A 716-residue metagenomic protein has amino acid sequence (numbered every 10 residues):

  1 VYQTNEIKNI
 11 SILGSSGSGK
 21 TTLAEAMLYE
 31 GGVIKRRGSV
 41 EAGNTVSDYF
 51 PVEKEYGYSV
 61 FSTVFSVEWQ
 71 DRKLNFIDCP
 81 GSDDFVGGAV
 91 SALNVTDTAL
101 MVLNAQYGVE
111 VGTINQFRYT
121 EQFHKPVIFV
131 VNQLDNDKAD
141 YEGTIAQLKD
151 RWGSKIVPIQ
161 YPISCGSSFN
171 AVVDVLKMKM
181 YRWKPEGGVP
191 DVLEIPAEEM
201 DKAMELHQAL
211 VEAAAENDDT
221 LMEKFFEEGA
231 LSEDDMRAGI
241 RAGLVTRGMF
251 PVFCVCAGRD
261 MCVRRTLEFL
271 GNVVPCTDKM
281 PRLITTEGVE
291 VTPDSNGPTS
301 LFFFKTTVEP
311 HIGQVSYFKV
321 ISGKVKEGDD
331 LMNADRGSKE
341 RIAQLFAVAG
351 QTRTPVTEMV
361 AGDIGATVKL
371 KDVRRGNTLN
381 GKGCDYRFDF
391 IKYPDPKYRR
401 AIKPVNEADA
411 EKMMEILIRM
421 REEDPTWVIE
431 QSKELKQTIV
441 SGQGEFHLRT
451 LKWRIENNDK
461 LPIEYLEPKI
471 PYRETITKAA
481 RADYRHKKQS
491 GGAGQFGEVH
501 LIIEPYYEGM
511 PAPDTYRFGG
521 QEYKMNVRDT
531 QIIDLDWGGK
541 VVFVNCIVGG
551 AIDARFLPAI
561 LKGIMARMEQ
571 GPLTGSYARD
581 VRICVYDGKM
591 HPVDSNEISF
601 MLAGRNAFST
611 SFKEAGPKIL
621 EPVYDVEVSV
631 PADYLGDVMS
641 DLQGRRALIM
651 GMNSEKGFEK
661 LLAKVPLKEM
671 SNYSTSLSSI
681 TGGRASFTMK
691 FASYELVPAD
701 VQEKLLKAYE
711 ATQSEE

Functional and structural regions predicted by a protein language model:
V1-L103, Y107-V109, P158, K202 (+1 more regions): P-loop NTPase switch module centered on the Walker A-proximal segment
V1-S18, A105-P310, G365: P-loop NTPase catalytic nucleotide-binding module
Y2-N5, G43, D234-P251, P355-D363 (+1 more regions): Short, hydrophobic/aliphatic alpha-helical segments
T4-I7, T21, G43-N44, G57-S62 (+26 more regions): Amphipathic alpha-helical transducer elements in NTP-driven molecular machines
F50-E55, L74-F85, M101-G108, Q133-N136 (+5 more regions): Flexible beta-alpha connector loops of hexameric P-loop NTPases
Q70-L74, N94-L100, A214-K224, K392-P404 (+1 more regions): Gly-rich Lys/Arg/Thr-decorated short loops/hinges at beta-loop-alpha junctions or inter-strand turns that position
D71-K73, T96-A99, H124-V130, T246-P251 (+3 more regions): Short, surface-exposed connector motifs at secondary-structure boundaries
Q147, I156-P158, P162, G166 (+3 more regions): Accessory interaction regions appended to the cores of large information-processing enzymes
